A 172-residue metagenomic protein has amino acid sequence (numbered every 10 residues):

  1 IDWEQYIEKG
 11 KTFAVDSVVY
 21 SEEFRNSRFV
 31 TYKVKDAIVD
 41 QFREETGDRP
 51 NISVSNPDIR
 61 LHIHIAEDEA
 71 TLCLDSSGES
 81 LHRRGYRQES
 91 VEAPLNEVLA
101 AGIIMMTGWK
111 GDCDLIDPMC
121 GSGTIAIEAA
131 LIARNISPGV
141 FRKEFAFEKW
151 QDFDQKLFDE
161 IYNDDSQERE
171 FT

Functional and structural regions predicted by a protein language model:
I1-P57: Non-catalytic nucleic-acid substrate-recognition regions in nucleic-acid-modifying enzymes
W3-Q5, N51, R60-H62, M106 (+1 more regions): A generic local secondary-structure boundary/capping motif
V15, I63, I103: Residue-level signature of catalytic and energy-coupling elements of molecular machines, predominantly ATP/GTP-dependent
V18, H82-R84, R169-E170: Short glycine/proline-rich turn/loop motifs
N56, I65-E67, S122: A generic beta-sheet turn/junction motif
L61-L74: C-terminal edge-of-domain segments
L72-M106: SAM-dependent Rossmann-like transferase core, predominantly class I methyltransferases with a strong bias toward
L95-T172: Conserved S-adenosyl-L-methionine
